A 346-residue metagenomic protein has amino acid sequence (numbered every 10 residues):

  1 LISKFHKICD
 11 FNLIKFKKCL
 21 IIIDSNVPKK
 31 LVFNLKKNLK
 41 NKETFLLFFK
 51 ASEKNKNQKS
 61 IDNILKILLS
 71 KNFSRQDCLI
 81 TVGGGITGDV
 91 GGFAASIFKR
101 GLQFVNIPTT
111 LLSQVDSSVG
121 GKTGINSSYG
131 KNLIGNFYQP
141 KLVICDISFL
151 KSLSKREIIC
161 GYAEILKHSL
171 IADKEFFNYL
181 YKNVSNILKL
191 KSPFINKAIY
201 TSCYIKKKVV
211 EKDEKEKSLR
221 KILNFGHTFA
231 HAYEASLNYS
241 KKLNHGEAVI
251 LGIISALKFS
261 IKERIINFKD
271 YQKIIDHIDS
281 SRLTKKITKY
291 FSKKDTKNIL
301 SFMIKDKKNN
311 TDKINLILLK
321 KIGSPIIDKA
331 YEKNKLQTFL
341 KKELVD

Functional and structural regions predicted by a protein language model:
L1-C78: ATP/NTP phosphate-donor binding region
K50-S52, V82-G84, F225-G226: Glycine-rich beta-strand-to-loop/alpha-helix junction loops that act as flexible
N72-S74, I97-F98, N126-S127, I134-Y138 (+3 more regions): Solvent-exposed alpha-helices and their adjacent loops that cap or buttress functional pockets in soluble metabolic
I86-F93, Q114, A232: Short glycine/serine/threonine-rich phosphate/pyrophosphate-binding segments that cradle anionic phosphate groups
F93-S185: A glycine/threonine-rich phosphate-anchoring loop and its flanking beta-alpha core in nucleotide/phosphate-binding
A163-I165, I265-D346: C-terminal charged capping/lid subdomain of soluble metabolic enzymes
N178, K182-K297: Active-site segments that bind and position negatively charged phosphate/pyrophosphate groups
